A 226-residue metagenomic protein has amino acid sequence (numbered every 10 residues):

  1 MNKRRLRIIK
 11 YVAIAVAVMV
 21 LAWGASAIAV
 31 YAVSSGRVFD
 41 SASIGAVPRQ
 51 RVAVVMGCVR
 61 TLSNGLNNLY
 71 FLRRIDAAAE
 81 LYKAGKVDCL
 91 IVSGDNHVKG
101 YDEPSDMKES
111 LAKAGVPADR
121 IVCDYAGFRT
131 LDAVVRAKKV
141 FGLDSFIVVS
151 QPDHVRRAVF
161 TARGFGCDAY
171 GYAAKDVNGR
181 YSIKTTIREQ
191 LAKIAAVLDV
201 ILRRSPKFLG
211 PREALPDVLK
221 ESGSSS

Functional and structural regions predicted by a protein language model:
N2-G45: N-terminal type II signal-anchor transmembrane helix that functions as the membrane-insertion/stop-transfer segment
R5-I8, R51, E213: Positively charged, low-complexity intrinsically disordered regions
I8-I9, I14, A78, A192 (+1 more regions): General helical structural elements
V30-I187: A structural signal for short, hydrophobic/glycine-enriched beta-strand patches
H97-D102, Y170-A173, A192-D199, P216-E221: A general structural signal for short secondary-structure boundary/capping elements
T186-F208: A transmembrane-helix-recognition feature enriched in membrane-embedded lipid enzymes and envelope glyco-/phospholipid
R204-S226: Short linear elements at protein peripheries
